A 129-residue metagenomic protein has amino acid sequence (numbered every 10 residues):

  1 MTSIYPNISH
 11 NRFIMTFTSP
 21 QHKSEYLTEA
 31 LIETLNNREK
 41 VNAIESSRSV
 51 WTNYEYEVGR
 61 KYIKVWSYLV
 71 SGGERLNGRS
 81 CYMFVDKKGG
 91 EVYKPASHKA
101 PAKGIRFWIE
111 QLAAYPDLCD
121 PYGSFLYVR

Functional and structural regions predicted by a protein language model:
S3, Y62-S67, Q111, Y115-R129: Accessory DNA-engaging acidic/polar modules
S3-N11: Short, positively charged and aromatic/hydrophobic N-terminal segments
F13-R48: Short, non-transmembrane alpha-helical segments in secretory-pathway proteins
S47-M83: Exposed beta-strand-loop-beta-strand "reactive/processing" segments of non-cytosolic proteins
R79-Y93: A short, surface-exposed beta-strand/turn
G89-D117: A short, surface-exposed interaction/processing loop segment used at functional sites
